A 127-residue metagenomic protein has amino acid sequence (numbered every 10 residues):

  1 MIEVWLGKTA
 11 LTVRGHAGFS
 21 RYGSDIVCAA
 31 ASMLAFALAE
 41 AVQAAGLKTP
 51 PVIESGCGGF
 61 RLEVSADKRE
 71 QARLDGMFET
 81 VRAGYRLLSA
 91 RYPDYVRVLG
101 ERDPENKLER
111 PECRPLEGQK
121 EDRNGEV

Functional and structural regions predicted by a protein language model:
M1-S24, F36-V127: N-terminal intrinsically disordered, cationic/polar leader segments that include organellar targeting peptides
G23, V27-A31: Short, conserved glycine- and acidic-residue-centered signature motifs in active-site or ligand-binding loops
